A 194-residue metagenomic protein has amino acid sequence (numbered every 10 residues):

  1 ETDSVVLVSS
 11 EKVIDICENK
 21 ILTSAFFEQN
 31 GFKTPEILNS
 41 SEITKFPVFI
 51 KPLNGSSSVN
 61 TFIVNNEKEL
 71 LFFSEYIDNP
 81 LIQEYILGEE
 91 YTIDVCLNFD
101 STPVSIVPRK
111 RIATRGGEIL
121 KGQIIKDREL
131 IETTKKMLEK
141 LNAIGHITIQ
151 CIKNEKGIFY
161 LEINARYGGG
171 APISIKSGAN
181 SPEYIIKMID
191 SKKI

Functional and structural regions predicted by a protein language model:
E1-V5: ATP-binding N-terminal substructure of ATP-dependent carboxylate-amine bond-forming enzymes
V6, K33-T34, G145: Residue-level detector of short coil/turn "hinge" positions at structural boundaries
S9-S10, I106: Generic beta-sheet signal
E11-G88, N98-T102, R128: Active-site nucleotide/adenylate-binding loops and adjacent lid/helix of ATP-dependent enzymes
I16, I112-G116, Y167-A171: A short local loop/turn or secondary-structure capping micro-motif enriched for an aromatic residue
F46-V48, V59, Y91-I93, I147-I149 (+1 more regions): Change "...and in nucleic-acid phosphodiester-cleaving endonucleases..." to "...and in nucleic-acid processing enzymes
I63-N142, I152-K153, G157-F159: Phosphate-binding site of ATP-dependent enzymes
K126-I194: ATP-dependent carboxylate activation and anion-phosphoryl transfer catalytic cores that bind Mg-ATP to form
